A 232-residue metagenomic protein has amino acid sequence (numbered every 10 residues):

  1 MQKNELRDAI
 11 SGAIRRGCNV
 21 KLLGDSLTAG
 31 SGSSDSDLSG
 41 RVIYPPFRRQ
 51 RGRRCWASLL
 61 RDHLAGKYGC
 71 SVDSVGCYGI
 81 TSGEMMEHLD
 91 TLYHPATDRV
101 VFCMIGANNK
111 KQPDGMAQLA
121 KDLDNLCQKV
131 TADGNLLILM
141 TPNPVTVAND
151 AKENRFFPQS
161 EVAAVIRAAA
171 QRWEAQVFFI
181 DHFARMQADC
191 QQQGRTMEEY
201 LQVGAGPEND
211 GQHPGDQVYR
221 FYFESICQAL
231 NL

Functional and structural regions predicted by a protein language model:
M1-V75, D90-T97: Serine-esterase "nucleophile elbow" of acetyl-processing enzymes
N19-G24, T28, S71-G76, R99-I105 (+3 more regions): Structural recognition of the beta-strand scaffold that forms the well-ordered cores of secreted hydrolase catalytic
L22, A29-S36, S82-A120, N143-T146: Oxyanion-hole/transition-state-stabilizing segment in secreted/luminal serine hydrolases and related acyltransferases
R48-G52, D114-D122, E153-E161, P214: Alpha-helix N-cap and loop-to-helix initiation/capping positions
M86, M116, A120, D124 (+1 more regions): Short, amphipathic alpha-helical "lid/cap" segments that border enzyme active or binding sites
L89, L123-Q128, A163, R167: Generic structural signal for well-ordered alpha-helices, preferentially at hydrophobic/aromatic core positions
P144-L232: Catalytic His-Asp segment of secreted/periplasmic serine-dependent ester chemistry enzymes
